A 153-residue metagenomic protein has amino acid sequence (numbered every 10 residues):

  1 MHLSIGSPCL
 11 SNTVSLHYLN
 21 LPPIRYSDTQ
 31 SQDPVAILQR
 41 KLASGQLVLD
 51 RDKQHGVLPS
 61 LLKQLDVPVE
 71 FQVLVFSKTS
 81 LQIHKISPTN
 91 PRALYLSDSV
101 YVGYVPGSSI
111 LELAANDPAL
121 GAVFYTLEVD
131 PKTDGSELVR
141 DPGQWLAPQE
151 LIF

Functional and structural regions predicted by a protein language model:
M1-S4: Bacterial N-terminal signal peptides
L10-L81, P91-A93: Conserved small-residue
Y18, Y26, Y95, Y101-Y104 (+1 more regions): Sequence-level detector for tyrosine residue identity
G56-L61, Y95-V100, D130-D134: Short alpha-helical segments and helix-capping/turn motifs at coil-helix boundaries
Q82-V105, A114: N-terminal low-complexity, intrinsically disordered segments
Y104-F153: Sequence context surrounding c-type heme c attachment/ligation sites in exported
